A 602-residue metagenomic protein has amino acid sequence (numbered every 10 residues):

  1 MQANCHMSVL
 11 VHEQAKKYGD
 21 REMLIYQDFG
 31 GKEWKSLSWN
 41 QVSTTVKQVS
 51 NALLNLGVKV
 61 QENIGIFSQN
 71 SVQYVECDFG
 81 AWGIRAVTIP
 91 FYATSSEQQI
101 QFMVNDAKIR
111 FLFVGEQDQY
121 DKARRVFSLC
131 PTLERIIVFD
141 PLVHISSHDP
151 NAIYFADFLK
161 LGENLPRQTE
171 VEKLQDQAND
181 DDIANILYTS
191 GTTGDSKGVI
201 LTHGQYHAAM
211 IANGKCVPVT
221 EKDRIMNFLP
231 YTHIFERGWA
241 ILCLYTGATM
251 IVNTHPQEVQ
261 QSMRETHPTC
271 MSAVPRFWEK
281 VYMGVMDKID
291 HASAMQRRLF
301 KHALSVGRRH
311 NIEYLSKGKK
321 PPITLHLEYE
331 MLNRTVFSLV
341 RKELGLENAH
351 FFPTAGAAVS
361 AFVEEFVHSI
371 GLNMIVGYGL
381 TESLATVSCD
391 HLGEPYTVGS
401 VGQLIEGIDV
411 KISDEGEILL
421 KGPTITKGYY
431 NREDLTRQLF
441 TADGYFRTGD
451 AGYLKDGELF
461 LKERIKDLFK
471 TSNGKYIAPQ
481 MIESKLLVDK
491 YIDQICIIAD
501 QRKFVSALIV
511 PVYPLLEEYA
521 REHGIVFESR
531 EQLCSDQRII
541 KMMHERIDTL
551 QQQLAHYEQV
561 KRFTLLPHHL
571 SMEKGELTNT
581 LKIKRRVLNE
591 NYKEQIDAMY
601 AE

Functional and structural regions predicted by a protein language model:
V11, N55-L56, G83-L161, M542: Structural core segment of the AMP-binding/adenylate-forming
G19-E22, I137-V138, I153-A156, K160-Y188 (+2 more regions): Conserved pre-ATP/AMP-binding loop-to-beta segment of ANL
L24-F79, S96-Q101, Y154-E163, H203: Conserved AMP-binding/adenylate-forming core of the ANL superfamily
S36-N40, A184-M210: Conserved AMP-binding A3 loop
S43, K47-Q48, D180, V199-T220 (+2 more regions): Conserved structural elements of the adenylate-forming
L56, L404-T471, V488: Conserved ATP-binding/catalytic segment of the ANL
H207-R224, Y231-F337, N348: Conserved AMP-binding/adenylation subdomain of ANL enzymes
F469, Q494-I497, K503, H544-E602: Conserved C-terminal "lid"/linker of ANL adenylate-forming enzymes
